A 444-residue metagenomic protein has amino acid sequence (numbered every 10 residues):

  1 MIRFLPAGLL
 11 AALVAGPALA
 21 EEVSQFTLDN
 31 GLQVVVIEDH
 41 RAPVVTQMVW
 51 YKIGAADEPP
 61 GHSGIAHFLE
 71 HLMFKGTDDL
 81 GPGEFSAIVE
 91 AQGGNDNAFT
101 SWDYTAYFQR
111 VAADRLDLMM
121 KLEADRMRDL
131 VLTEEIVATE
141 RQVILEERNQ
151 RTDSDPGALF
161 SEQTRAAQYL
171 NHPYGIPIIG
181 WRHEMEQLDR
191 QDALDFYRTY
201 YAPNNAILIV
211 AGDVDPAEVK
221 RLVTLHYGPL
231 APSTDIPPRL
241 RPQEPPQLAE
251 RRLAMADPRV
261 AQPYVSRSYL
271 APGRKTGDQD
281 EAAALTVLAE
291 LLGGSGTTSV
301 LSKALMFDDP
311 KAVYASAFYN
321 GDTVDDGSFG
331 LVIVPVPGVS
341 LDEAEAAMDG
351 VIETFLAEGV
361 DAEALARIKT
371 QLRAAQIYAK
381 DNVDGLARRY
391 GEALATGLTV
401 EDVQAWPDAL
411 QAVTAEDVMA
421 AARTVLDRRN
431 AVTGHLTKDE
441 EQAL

Functional and structural regions predicted by a protein language model:
L5-G16: Bacterial N-terminal signal peptides
A18-A55, G81-D114, R151-N205, P229-K275 (+5 more regions): Non-catalytic beta-strand/loop surface segments
G54-H62: Short pre-active-site segment immediately N-terminal to the catalytic Zn-binding motif
P60, D117-M120, R221, T276-E281 (+1 more regions): Solvent-exposed, non-transmembrane alpha-helical starts
S63-T77: Active-site SXXK
L72, L122, R126, E147 (+13 more regions): Generic, well-ordered alpha-helical scaffold segments in large soluble proteins
G76-D79, R110-R141, S295, G321-A379: M16/insulysin-pitrilysin zinc metalloprotease superfamily fold
